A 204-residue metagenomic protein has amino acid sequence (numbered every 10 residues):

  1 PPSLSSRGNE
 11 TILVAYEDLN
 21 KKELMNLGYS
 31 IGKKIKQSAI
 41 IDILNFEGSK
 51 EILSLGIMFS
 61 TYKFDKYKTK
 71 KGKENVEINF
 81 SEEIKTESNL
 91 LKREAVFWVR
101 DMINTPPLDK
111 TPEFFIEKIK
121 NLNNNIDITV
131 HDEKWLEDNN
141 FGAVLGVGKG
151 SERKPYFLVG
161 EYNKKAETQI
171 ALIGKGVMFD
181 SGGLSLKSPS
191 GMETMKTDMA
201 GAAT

Functional and structural regions predicted by a protein language model:
P1-Q169, I173-G176: Short amphipathic alpha-helical segment within the helicase RecA-like ATPase core that mediates nucleic-acid
I119, I170-L172, S185-T204: Alpha-helical metal-binding/catalytic segments enriched in His/Glu/Asp
